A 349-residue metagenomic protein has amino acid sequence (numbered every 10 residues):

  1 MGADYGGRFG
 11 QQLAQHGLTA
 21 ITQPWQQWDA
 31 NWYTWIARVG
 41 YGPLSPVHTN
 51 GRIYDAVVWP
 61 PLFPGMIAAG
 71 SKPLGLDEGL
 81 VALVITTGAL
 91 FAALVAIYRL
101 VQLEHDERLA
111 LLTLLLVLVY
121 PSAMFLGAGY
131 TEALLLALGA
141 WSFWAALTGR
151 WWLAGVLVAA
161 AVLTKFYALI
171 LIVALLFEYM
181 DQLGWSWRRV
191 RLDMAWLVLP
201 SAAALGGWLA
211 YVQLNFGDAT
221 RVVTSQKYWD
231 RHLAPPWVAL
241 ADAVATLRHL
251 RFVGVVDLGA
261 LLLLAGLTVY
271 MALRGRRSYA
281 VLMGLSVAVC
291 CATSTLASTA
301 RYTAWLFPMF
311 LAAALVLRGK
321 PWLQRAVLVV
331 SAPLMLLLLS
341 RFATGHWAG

Functional and structural regions predicted by a protein language model:
M1-Y5, W25, I172-D181, W185-R274 (+1 more regions): Membrane-lumen/periplasm interface segments of specific transmembrane helices in polyprenyl phosphate-linked
P24-P46, N50-G75, P236-W237: Short hydrophobic/aromatic helix or loop-helix immediately within or flanking a transmembrane segment in polytopic
G51-P61, G65, P73-A92, R251-L258: Loop-to-helix entry region of an early transmembrane alpha helix in multi-pass inner-membrane enzymes
A69, V81-E104, G266-L267: Transmembrane-helix motifs of polytopic, lipid-linked glycan transferases
D77-V81, I97-V119, A137, S278-V281: Transmembrane-helix signature of polytopic, membrane-embedded enzymes that assemble or transfer cell-envelope glycans
A96, L116-V119, L134-L153, I172 (+1 more regions): Specific aromatic-rich, kink-prone transmembrane helix
A128-L134, T299: Short acidic/glycine- and proline-prone juxtamembrane loop motifs at membrane-interface regions of multi-pass membrane
G139-W144, W152-E178, P200-A203, V287: Membrane-interface alpha helices of multi-pass inner-membrane proteins
